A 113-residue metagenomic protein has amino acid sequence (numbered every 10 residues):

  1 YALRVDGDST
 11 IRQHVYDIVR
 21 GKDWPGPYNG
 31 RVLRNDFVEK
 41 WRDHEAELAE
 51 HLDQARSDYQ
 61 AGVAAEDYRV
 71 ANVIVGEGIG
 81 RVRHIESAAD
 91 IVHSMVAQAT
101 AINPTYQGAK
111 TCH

Functional and structural regions predicted by a protein language model:
Y1-H113: Conserved active-site-proximal phosphate/metal-binding subdomains
